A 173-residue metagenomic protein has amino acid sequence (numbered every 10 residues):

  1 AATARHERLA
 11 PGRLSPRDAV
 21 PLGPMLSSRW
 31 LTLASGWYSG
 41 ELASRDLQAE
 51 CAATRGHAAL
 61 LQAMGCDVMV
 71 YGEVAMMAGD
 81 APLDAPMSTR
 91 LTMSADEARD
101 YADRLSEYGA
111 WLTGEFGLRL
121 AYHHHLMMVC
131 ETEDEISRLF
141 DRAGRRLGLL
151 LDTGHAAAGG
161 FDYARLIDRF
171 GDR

Functional and structural regions predicted by a protein language model:
A1-A2: Short catalytic helix/loop segments, enriched in acidic residues and glycine and frequently bearing histidine
R5, L47-L151, A158: Active-site acidic/histidine proton-transfer and metal-coordination neighborhood in alpha/beta enzyme cores
H6-S27: Glycine-rich, proline-tolerant flexible connector loops at the mouths of alpha/beta enzymes
R13-R17, L126-M128, G154-A157, F161-D162: Short beta->alpha connector loops
R29-Y38: Short, structured active-site "lid" loops
A34, V68-V74, G171-R173: Non-cysteine beta-strand/loop elements that form the S-adenosyl-L-methionine
Y38-A43, A75-M77: Aromatic-lined carbohydrate-binding surfaces of glycoside hydrolases
D162-R173: Aromatic-lined glycan-binding groove of carbohydrate-active enzymes
